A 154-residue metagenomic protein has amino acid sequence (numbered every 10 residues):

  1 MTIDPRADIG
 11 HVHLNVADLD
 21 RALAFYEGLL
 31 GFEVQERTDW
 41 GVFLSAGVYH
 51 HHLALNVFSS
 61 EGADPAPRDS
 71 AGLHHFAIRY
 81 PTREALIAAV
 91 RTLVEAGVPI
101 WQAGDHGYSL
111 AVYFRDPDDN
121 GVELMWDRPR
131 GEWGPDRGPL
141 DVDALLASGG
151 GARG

Functional and structural regions predicted by a protein language model:
M1-I3, V90-G154: Vicinal oxygen chelate
M1-R6, H13, S45-A46: Conserved N-terminal glycine/acidic-rich loop preference
D8-A17, D64-T92, L110-R115, N120: Vicinal oxygen chelate
V16-D18, V48, H106-Y108: Conserved beta-strand-loop-alpha-helix junction that forms the acyl-donor binding cleft
D18-E33, T92: Amphipathic alpha-helical segments
G31-E36, I100-A103: Short secondary-structure junctions
E33-S70, G121-R128: Conserved short beta-strand elements that form part of the metal-binding/catalytic scaffold of enzyme active sites
